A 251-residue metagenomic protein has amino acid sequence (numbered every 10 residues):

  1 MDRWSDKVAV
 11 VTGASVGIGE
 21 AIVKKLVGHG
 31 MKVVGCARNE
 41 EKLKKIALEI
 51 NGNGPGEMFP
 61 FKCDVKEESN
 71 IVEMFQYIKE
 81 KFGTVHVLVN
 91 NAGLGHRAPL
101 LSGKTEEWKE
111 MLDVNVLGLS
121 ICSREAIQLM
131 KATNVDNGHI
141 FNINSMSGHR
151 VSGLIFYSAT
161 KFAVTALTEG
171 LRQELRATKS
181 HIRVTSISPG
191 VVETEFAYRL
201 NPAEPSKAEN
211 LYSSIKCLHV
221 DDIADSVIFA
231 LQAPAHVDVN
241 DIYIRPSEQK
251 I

Functional and structural regions predicted by a protein language model:
S15-V16: Conserved glycine-rich cofactor-binding loop
H29-I46: Conserved glycine-rich Rossmann-like NAD(P)H-binding loop of the short-chain dehydrogenase/reductase
E40-E41, K62-E73, T105: The beta1-alpha1 cofactor-binding region of Rossmann-like NAD(H)/NADP(H)-dependent oxidoreductases
P99-L100, E107-E110: Substrate-binding pocket helix/loop in short-chain dehydrogenase/reductase
S123, T160: Active-site helix of classical SDR
S145: Residue(s) in the substrate-gating loop at a strand-loop-helix junction that position the organic substrate next
I182, S186-I187, P205-I251: C-terminal helical subdomain
